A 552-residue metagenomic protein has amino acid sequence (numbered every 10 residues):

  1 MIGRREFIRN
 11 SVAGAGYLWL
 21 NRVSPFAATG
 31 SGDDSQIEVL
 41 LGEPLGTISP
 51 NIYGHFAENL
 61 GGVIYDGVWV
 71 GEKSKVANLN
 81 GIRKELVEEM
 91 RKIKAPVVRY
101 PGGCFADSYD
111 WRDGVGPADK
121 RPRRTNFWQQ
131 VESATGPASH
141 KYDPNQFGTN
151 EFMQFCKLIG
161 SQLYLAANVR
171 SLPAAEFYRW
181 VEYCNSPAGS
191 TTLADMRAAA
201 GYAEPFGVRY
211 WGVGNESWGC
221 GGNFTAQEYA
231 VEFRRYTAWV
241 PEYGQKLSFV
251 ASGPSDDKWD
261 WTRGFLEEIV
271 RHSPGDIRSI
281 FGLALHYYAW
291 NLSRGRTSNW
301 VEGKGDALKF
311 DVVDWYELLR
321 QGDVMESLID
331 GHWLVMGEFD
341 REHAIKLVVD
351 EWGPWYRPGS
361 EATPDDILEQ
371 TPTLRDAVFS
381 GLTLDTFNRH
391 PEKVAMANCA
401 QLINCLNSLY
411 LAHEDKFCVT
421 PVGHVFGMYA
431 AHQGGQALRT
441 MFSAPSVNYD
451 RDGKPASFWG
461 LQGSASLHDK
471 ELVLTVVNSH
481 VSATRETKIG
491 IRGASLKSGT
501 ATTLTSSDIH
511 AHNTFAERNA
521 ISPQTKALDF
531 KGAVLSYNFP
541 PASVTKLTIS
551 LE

Functional and structural regions predicted by a protein language model:
I2-N21, F26-R263, E267-G282, M325-E326 (+2 more regions): Non-catalytic accessory regions flanking glycosidase/transglycosidase catalytic cores in CAZymes
S279-E302, D306, F310, Y316: Long, well-ordered, tryptophan-enriched scaffold segments
